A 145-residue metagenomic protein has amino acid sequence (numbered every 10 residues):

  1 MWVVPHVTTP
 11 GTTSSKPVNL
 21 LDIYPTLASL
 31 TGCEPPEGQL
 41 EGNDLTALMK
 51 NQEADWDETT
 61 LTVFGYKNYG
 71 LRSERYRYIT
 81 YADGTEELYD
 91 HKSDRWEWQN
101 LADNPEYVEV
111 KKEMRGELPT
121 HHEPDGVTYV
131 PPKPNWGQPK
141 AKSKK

Functional and structural regions predicted by a protein language model:
M1-K16, S29-E34, Q99: Extracytoplasmic/periplasmic substrate-recognition and gating elements
T9, N19-H91, E109, T120-K145: C-terminal cap/loop subdomain of S1 sulfatases and analogous C-terminal strand-loop tails that border
T13, D44, T60, E97-L101: Conserved beta-strand positions that form and line the central face of beta-propeller blades
D94: Intrinsically disordered, low-complexity polar regions and short flexible loop motifs
W98, Y107-K111: Short functional linear motifs
E117: Short acidic/histidine-centered micro-motifs embedded in hydrophobic/aromatic stretches that mark compact functional
